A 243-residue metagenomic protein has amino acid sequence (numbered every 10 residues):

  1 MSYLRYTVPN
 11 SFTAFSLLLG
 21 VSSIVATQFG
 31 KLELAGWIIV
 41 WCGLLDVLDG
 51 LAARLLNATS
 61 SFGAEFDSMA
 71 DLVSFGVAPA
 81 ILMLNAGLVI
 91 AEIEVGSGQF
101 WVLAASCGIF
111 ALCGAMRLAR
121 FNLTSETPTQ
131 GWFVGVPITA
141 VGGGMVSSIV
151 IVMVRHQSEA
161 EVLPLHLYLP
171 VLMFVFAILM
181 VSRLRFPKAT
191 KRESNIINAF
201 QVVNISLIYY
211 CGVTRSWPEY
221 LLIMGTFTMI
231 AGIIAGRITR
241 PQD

Functional and structural regions predicted by a protein language model:
M1-L17, A52-L72, L118-A140, S182-I197 (+1 more regions): Interhelical loop and helix-boundary elements at the membrane-water interface of polytopic inner-membrane proteins
M1-V47, I197, Q201, Y209-D243: Topogenic membrane-insertion module of multi-pass membrane proteins
S2-R5, P9-F12, L32-A35, S60-G63 (+5 more regions): Membrane-interface helix-boundary signature
L4-F12, L19-L32, W37, G96-S125 (+2 more regions): "…together with the soluble PPM/PP2C metallo-phosphatase catalytic core" -> "…together with the soluble PPM/PP2C
P9-A14, L55-L118: Multi-pass membrane catalytic core of lipid/isoprenoid biosynthesis enzymes
F12, A35-C42, S106-C113, V141 (+3 more regions): Hydrophobic alpha-helical transmembrane segments of polytopic
S22-W37, P79-A105, S148-Y168, G212-P218: Helix-coil boundary and interhelical linker segments in multi-pass alpha-helical membrane proteins
Q130-D243: C-terminal membrane-associated helical module and adjoining short loops/tails
